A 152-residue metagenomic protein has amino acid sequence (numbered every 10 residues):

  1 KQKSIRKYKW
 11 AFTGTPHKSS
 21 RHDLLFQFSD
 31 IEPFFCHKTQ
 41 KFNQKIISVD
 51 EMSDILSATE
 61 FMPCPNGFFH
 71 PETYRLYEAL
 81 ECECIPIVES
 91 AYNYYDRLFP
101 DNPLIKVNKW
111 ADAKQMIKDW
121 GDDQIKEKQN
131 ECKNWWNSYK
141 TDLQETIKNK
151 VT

Functional and structural regions predicted by a protein language model:
K1-K106, W135-V151: Nucleotide-sugar donor-binding catalytic core of glycosyltransferases
D101-W120: Acidic, PIN/NYN-like endoribonuclease modules and their adjacent C-terminal/linker elements
A113, K128, L143-I147: Hydrophobic alpha-helical packing elements
Q115-W135: Conserved donor-nucleotide binding/catalytic region of nucleotide-linked donor-dependent transferases
